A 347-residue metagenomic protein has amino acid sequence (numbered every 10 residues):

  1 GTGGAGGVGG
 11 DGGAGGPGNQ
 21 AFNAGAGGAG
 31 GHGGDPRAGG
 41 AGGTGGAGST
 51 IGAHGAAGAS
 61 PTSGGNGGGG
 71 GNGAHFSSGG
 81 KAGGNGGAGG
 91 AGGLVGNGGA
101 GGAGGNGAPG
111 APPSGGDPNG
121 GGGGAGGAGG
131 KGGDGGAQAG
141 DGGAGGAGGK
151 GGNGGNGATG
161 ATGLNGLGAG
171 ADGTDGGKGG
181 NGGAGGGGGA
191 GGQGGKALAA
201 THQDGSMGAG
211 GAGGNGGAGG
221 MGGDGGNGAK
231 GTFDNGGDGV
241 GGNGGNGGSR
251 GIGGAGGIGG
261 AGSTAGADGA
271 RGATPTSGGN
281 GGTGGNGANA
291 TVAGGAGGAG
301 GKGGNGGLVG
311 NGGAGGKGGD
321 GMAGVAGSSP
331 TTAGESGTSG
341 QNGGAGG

Functional and structural regions predicted by a protein language model:
G1-G347: Collagen triple-helix signature
